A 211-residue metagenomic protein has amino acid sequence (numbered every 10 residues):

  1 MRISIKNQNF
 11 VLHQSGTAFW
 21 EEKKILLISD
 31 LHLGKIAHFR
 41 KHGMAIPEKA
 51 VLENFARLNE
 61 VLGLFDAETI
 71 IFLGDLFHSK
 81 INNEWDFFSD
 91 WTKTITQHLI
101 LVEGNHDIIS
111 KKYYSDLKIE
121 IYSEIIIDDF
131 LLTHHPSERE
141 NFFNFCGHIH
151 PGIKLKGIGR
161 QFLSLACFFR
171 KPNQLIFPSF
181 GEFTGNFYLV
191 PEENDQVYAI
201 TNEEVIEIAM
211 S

Functional and structural regions predicted by a protein language model:
M1-L73, H78-S211: Extended recognition/assembly regions associated with phosphoester-bond processing machinery
